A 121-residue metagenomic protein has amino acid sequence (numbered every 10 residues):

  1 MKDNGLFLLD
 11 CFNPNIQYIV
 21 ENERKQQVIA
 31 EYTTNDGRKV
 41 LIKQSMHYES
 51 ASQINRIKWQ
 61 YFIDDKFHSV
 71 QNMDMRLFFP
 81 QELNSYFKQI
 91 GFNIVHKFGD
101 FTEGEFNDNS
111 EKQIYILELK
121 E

Functional and structural regions predicted by a protein language model:
M1-N4, I90: Conserved helix-to-beta-strand junction in the class I
N4, D36, F98: Short glycine-rich loop/turn motifs that provide flexible caps or phosphate-binding loops at active sites
N4-C11: Conserved beta-strand signature within the Rossmann-like core of class I S-adenosyl-L-methionine
F12-Q81: SAM-dependent methyltransferase
M73-E121: C-terminal lobe and adjacent flexible extensions of AdoMet/dcAdoMet transferase-like proteins
